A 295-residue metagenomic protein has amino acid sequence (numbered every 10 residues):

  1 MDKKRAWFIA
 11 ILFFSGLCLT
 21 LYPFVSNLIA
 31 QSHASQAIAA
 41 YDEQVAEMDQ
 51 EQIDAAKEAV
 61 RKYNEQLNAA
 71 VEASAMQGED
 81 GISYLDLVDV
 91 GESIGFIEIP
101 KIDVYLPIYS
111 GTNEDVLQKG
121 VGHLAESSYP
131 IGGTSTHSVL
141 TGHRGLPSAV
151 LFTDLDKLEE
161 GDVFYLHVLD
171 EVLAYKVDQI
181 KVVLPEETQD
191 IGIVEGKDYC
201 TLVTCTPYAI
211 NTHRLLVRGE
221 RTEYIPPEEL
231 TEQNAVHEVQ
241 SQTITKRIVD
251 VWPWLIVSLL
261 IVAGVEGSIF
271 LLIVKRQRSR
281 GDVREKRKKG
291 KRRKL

Functional and structural regions predicted by a protein language model:
M1, S258-V262, L295: C-terminal accessory segment of soluble enzyme catalytic cores
D2-R247, V274: Solvent-exposed, non-transmembrane regions of membrane-associated and secreted proteins
A6-S15, P253-G264: Hydrophobic H-region at the start of alpha-helical membrane spans
E238-V262: Juxtamembrane/start-of-transmembrane alpha-helix segments at the extracytoplasmic/lumenal side of membrane anchors
I261-Q277: Alpha-helical transmembrane segments
Q277-L295: Cytoplasmic C-terminal tails of single-pass
